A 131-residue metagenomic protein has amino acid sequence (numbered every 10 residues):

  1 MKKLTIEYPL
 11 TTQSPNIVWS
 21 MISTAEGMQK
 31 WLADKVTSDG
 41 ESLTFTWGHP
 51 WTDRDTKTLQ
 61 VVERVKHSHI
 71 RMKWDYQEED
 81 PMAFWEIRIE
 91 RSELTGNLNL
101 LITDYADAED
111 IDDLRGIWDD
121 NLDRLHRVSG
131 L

Functional and structural regions predicted by a protein language model:
M1-T37: Hydrophobic ligand-binding cavity/cleft-lining segments
K3, Q13, T56, E93-L94: Charge-dense, helix-prone N-terminal extensions
T5, R54-L59, D80-E86: Short, surface-exposed coil-to-beta transition loops
P15, V62-H67, I89-L98: A short, structured loop/turn motif at beta-sheet edges
V18-W19, M28, L43-F45, V61 (+4 more regions): Hydrophobic pocket/interface hotspot
Q29-Y76: Glycine-rich portal/gate segments that line the openings of hydrophobic small-molecule binding cavities
K73-N121, L125: Beta-strand/loop substructures that line and gate deep hydrophobic ligand-binding cavities in soluble
V128-L131: Short, highly charged C-terminal tails/helix-capping segments
